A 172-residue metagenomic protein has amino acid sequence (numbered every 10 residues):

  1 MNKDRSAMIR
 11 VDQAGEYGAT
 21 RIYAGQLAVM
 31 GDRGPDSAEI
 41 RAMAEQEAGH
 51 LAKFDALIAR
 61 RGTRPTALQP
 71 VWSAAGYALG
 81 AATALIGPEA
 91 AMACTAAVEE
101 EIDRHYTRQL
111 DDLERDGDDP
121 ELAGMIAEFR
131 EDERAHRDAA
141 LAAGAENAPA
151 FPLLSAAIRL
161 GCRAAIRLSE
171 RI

Functional and structural regions predicted by a protein language model:
M1-I172: Non-heme di-metal
